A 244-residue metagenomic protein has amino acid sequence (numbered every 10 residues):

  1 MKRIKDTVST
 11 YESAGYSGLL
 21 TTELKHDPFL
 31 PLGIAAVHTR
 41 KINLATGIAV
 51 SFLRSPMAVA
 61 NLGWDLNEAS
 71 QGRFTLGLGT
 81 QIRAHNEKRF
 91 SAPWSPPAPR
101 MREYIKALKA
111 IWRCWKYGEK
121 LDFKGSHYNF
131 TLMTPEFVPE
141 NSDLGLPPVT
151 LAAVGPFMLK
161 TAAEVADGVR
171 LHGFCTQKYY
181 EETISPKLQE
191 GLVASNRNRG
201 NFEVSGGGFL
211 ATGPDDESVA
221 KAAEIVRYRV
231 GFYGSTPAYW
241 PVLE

Functional and structural regions predicted by a protein language model:
M1-K2, A49-P56, D143-V154, L210-G213: Active-site mouth loops of central-metabolism enzymes
M1-T46, P147: N-terminal beta1-alpha1-beta2 module of alpha/beta enzyme domains
K2-T10, L62, A153-T161: Short, acidic/polar
S13, L32-N43, G63-R73, A163 (+1 more regions): Acidic (Asp/Glu)-rich catalytic clusters
L19-T21, L44-G47, F74-L78, V149-A152 (+2 more regions): Hydrophobic faces of well-ordered beta-strands that scaffold small-molecule active sites in alpha/beta enzyme cores
H26-G33, C175-G191: Active-site-adjacent beta->alpha loops and helix N-cap segments on the catalytic face of soluble alpha/beta enzymes
F52-D65, S95: Glycine-rich anion/phosphate-binding loops
S95-P139, E182-T183, Q189-E244: An alpha-helical appendage that flanks or caps ligand/catalytic pockets
